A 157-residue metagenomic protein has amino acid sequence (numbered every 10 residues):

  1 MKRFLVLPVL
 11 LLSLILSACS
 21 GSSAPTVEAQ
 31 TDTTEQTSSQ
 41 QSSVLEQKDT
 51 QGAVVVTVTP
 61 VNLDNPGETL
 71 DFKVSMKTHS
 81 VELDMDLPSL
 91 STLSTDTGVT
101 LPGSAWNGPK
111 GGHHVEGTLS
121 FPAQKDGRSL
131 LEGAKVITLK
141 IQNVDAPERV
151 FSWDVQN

Functional and structural regions predicted by a protein language model:
M1-P8: Bacterial N-terminal signal peptides that target proteins for export
I15-A18: C-terminal motif of bacterial Sec signal peptides marking the signal peptidase cleavage site
S20-S22: Bacterial signal peptide processing site
A24-Q41: Low-complexity, Pro/Thr/Ser/Glu-rich flexible segments characteristic of extracytoplasmic/periplasmic regions
S39-P66: Low-complexity, acidic Ser/Thr/Pro/Gly-rich terminal tails and inter-domain linkers that flank the onset of structured
G52-V54, E68-F72, S89, V115-G117 (+1 more regions): Envelope-exposed proteins and targeting segments
V61-S104: Mid-length scaffold segments of soluble, non-membrane domains
T97-R149, D154-Q156: Short, solvent-exposed, Trp/other aromatic-anchored flexible loops in extracytoplasmic proteins
